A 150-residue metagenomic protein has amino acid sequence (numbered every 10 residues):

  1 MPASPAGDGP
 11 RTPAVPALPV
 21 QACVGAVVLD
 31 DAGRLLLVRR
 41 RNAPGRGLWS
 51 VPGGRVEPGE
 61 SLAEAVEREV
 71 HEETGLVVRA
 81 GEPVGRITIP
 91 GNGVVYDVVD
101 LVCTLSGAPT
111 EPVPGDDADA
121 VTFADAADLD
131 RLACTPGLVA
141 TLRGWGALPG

Functional and structural regions predicted by a protein language model:
P2-L35, R55, R86: Conserved N-terminal beta-strand and adjoining loop/helix that marks the start of the Nudix/MutT-like hydrolase domain
P16-V20, L48, N92-D97, G115-A118: A generic structural micro-feature
V24-A26, P83, D100-C103: A structural signal for short, well-ordered beta-strand segments
V28-L29, L37, C103, F123: Conserved hydrophobic "DFG−1" position in protein kinase catalytic cores
R34-E72: Conserved Nudix-box catalytic region and its N-terminal flanking loop in Nudix hydrolases and closely related
V77-G85: A short coil-to-beta-strand element that immediately follows conserved catalytic motifs
I87-E111, W145: Active-site-adjacent beta-strand/loop module that shapes the phosphate/pyrophosphate-binding cleft
V102, P112-W145: NUDIX/MutT-family hydrolases
